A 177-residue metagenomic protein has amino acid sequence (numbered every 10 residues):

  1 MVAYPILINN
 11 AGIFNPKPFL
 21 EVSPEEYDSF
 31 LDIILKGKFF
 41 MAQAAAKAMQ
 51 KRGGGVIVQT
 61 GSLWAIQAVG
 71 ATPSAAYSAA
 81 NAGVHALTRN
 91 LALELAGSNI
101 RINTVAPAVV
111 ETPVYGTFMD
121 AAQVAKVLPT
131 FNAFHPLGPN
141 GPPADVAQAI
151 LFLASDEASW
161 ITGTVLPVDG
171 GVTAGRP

Functional and structural regions predicted by a protein language model:
P18-F19, E26-L31, V127, F131: Substrate-binding pocket helix/loop in short-chain dehydrogenase/reductase
A42, A80, T88: Active-site helix of classical SDR
K47, L93-G97, S159: Alpha-helical segment proximal to the catalytic Tyr-Lys
S62: Residue(s) in the substrate-gating loop at a strand-loop-helix junction that position the organic substrate next
I66, I102, P107-T117: Short, flexible catalytic-loop segment of classical short-chain dehydrogenase/reductase
H135-V146, E157: A conserved structural motif in NAD(P)-dependent oxidoreductases
I150-L151, T162-P177: Short C-terminal tail/terminal secondary-structure segment of NAD(P)H-dependent dehydrogenase/reductase domains
